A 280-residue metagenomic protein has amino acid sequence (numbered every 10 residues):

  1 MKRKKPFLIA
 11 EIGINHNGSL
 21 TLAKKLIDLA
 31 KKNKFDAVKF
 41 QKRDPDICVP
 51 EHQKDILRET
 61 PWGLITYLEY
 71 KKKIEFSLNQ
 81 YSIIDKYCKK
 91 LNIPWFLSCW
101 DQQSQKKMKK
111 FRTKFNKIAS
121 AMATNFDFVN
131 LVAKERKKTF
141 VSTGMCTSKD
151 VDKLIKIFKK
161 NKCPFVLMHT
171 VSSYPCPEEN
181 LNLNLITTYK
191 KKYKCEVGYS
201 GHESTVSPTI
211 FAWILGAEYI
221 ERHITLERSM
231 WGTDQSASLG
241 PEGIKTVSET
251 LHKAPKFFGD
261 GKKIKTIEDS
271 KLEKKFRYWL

Functional and structural regions predicted by a protein language model:
M1-L280: Catalytic cores and adjacent flexible loops of soluble metabolic enzymes that perform enolate/carbanion chemistry on
